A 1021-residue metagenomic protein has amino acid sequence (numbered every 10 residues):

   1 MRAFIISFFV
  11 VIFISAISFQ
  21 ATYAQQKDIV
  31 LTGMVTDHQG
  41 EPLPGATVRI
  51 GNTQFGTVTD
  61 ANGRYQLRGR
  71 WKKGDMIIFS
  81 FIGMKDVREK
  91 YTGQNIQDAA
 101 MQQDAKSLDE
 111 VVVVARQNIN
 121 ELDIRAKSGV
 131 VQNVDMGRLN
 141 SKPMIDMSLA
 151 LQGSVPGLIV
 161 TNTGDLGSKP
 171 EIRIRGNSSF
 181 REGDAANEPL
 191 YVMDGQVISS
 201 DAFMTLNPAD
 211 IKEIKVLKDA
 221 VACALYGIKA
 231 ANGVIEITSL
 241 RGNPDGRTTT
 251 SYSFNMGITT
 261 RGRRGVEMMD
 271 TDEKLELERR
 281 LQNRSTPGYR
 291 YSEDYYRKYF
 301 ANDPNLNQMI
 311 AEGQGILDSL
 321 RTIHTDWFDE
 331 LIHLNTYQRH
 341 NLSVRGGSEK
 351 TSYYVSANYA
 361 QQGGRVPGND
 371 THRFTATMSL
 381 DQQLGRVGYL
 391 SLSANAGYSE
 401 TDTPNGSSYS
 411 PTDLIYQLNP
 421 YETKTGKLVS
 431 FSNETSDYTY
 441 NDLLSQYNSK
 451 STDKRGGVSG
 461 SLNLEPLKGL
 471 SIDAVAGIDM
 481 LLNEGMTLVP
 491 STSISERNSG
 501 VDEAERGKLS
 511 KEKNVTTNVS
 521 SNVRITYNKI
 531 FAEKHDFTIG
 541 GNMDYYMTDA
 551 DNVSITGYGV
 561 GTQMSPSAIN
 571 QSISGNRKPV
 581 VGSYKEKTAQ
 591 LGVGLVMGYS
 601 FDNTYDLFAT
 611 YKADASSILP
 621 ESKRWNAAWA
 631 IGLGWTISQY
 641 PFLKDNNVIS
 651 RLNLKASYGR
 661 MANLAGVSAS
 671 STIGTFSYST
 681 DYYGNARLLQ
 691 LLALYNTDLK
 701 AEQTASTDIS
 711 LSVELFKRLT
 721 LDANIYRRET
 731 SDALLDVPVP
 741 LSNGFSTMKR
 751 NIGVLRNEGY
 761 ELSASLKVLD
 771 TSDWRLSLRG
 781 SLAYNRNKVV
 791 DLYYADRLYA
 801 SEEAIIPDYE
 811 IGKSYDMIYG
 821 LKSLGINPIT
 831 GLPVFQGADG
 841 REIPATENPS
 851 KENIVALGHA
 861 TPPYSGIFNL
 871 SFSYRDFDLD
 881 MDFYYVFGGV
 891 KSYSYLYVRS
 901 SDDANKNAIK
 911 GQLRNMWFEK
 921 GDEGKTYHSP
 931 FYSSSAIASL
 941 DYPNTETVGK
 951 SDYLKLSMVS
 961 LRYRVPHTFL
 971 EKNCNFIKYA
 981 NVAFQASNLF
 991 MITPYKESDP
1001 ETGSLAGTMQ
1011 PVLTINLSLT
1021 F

Functional and structural regions predicted by a protein language model:
M34-E41, A46-G51, S80-K85, T92-N140: Short, acidic, small-residue-rich periplasmic hinge/interaction motif at the N-terminus of Gram-negative outer-membrane
M34-H38, K127-G153, I159-L166, I172-E182 (+5 more regions): Short, polar/charged loop or turn motifs at beta-strand boundaries
Q54-R64: Short, acidic Ser/Thr/Gly-rich low-complexity loop/linker segments typical of extracellular and cell-surface proteins
Y65-R68, L149, P189, D194-A222: Short acidic/polar hinge/loop motifs at secondary-structure boundaries that mediate gating or recognition
I124, V130-N133, G137-M144, S154-G157 (+9 more regions): Residues embedded in well-ordered regular secondary structure
S251-D318, S554-I555, R750, L769-A860 (+1 more regions): Conserved small-residue
G315, E496, S616, V886-V982 (+1 more regions): Extracytoplasmic gating/loop element in the C-terminal half of outer-membrane beta-barrel translocons and assembly
R373, S379-Y398, E434-V489, V501-I811 (+1 more regions): Extracellular/periplasmic, surface-exposed regions of secreted and cell-surface proteins
